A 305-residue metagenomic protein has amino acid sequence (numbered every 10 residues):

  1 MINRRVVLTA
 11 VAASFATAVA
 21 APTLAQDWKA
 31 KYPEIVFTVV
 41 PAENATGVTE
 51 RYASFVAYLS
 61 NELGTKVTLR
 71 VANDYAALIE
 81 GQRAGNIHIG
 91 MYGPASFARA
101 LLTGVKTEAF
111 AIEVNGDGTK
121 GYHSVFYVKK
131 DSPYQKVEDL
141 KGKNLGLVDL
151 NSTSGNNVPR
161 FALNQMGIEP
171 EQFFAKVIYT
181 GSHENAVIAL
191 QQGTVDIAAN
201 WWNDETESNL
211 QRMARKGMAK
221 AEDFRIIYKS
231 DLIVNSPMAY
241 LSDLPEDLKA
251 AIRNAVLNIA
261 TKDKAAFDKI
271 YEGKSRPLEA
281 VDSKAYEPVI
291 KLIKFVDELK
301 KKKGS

Functional and structural regions predicted by a protein language model:
R4-L8: N-terminal export leaders
V19-A25: Sec/Tat signal peptide C-region and signal peptidase I cleavage site
D27-A98: Extracytoplasmic small-molecule ligand-binding "clamshell" domains of the periplasmic binding protein/Venus flytrap
W28-S54, S60, I233, Y240-S305: An extracytoplasmic/periplasmic, membrane-proximal ligand-sensing/linker region
I35-A42, E138-G155: Short loop->beta-strand "edge-of-pocket" segments that line small-molecule binding or catalytic clefts across diverse
A76-G90, T103-G104, G121-Y122, E138 (+1 more regions): Short helices/loops that flank or line small-molecule/ion binding pockets
A111-K136, A239-Y240: Hydrophobic/proline-rich hinge and linker segments of small-molecule sensing/allosteric domains, predominantly
S132, N144-D247: Pocket-lining segment of extracytoplasmic ligand-binding domains
